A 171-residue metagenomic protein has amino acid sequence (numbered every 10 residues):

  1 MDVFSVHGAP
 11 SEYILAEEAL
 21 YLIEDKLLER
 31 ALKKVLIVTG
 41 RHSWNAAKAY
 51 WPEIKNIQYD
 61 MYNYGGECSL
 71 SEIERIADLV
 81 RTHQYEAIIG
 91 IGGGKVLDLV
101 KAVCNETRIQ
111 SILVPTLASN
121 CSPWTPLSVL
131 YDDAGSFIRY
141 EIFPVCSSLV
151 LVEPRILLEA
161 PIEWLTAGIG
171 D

Functional and structural regions predicted by a protein language model:
M1-A87: ATP/NTP phosphate-donor binding region
V3-S5, V103, R139-I142: Short secondary-structure boundary/capping segments
E18, H42, G94-V96, G170: Gly/Ser/Thr-rich beta-alpha loop segments that engage phosphate groups in nucleotides
S43, E67-S69, K95, A118 (+1 more regions): Glycine-/small-residue-rich active-site loops that bind phosphorylated ligands and cofactors
A46-A49, L99-K101, S122-W124, P161: Short glycine-/acidic-enriched loop or helix-start segments at secondary-structure transitions that form or flank
V80-A118: A short, small-residue-rich loop immediately preceding and capping a beta-strand
T107-D171: A glycine/threonine-rich phosphate-anchoring loop and its flanking beta-alpha core in nucleotide/phosphate-binding
